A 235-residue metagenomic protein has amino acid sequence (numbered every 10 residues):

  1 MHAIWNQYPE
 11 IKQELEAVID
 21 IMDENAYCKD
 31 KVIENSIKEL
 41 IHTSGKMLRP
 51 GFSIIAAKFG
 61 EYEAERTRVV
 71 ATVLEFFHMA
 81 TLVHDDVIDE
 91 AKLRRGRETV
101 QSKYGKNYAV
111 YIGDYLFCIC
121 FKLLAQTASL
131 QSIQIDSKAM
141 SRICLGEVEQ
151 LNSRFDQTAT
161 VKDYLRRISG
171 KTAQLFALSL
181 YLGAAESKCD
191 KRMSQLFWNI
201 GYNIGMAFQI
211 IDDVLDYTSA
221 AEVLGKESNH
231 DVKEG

Functional and structural regions predicted by a protein language model:
M1-D23: N-terminal amphipathic/basic leader segments beginning at the initiator methionine
E14-A17, D23-G235: Mg2+-dependent prenyl diphosphate-binding active-site environment of isoprenoid biosynthetic enzymes
